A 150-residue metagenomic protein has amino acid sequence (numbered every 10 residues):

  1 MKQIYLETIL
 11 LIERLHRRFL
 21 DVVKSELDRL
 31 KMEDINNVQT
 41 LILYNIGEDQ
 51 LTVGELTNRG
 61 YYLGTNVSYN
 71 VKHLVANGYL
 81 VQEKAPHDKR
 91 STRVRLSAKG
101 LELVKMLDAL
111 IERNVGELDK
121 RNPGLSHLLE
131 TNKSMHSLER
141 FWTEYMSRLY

Functional and structural regions predicted by a protein language model:
M1, L125-Y150: C-terminal regulatory/oligomerization modules of transcriptional regulators
M1-E33: N-terminal leader segment of winged-helix/HTH proteins
I4, N37-Q39, K99, H127: N-terminal positioning helix adjacent to the helix-turn-helix/winged-helix DNA-binding module
L6-I9, E13, R17, Y61 (+1 more regions): Short amphipathic alpha-helical segments with heptad-repeat character
E13-H16, L43, G47-Q50, S97 (+1 more regions): Generic structural concept
V22-L63: N-terminal helix-turn-helix DNA-binding core of bacterial DNA-binding proteins
K72-K133: Charged, amphipathic alpha-helical coiled-coil/dimerization segments
